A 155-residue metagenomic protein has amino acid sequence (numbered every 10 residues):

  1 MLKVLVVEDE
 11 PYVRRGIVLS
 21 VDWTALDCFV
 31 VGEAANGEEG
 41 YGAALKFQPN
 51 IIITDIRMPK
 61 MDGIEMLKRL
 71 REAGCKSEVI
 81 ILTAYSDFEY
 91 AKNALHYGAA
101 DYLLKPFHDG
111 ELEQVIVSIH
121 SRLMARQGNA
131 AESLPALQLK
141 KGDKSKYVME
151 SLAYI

Functional and structural regions predicted by a protein language model:
M1-K3: Non-catalytic signal-transmission and effector/linker regions of two-component phosphorelay proteins
E8: Conserved acidic carboxylate
P11-R15: Charged phosphotransfer/docking patches of two-component systems
G16-V21, L112: Short hydrophobic helical patches associated with two-component signaling proteins
A25-V30, F47: A generic structural motif
V31-E38: Conserved Asp/Asn-Gly motif in the active-site loop of CheY-like receiver
Y41-A131: CheY-like receiver
S121-L152: CheY-like receiver
